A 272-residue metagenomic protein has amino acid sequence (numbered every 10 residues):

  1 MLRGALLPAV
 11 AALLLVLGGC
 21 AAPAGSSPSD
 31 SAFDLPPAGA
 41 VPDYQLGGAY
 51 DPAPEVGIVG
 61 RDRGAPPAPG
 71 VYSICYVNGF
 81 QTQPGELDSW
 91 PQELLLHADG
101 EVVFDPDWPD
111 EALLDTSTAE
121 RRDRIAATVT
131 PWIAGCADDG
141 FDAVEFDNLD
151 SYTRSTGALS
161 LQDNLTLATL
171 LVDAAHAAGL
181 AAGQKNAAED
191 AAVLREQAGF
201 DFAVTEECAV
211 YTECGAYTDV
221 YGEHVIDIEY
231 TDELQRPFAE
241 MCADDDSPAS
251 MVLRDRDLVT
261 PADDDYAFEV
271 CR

Functional and structural regions predicted by a protein language model:
R3-L13: Sec-dependent N-terminal signal peptides
V16-G19: C-terminal motif of bacterial Sec signal peptides marking the signal peptidase cleavage site
A21, G25-R272: Glycan-processing catalytic domains of CAZymes
